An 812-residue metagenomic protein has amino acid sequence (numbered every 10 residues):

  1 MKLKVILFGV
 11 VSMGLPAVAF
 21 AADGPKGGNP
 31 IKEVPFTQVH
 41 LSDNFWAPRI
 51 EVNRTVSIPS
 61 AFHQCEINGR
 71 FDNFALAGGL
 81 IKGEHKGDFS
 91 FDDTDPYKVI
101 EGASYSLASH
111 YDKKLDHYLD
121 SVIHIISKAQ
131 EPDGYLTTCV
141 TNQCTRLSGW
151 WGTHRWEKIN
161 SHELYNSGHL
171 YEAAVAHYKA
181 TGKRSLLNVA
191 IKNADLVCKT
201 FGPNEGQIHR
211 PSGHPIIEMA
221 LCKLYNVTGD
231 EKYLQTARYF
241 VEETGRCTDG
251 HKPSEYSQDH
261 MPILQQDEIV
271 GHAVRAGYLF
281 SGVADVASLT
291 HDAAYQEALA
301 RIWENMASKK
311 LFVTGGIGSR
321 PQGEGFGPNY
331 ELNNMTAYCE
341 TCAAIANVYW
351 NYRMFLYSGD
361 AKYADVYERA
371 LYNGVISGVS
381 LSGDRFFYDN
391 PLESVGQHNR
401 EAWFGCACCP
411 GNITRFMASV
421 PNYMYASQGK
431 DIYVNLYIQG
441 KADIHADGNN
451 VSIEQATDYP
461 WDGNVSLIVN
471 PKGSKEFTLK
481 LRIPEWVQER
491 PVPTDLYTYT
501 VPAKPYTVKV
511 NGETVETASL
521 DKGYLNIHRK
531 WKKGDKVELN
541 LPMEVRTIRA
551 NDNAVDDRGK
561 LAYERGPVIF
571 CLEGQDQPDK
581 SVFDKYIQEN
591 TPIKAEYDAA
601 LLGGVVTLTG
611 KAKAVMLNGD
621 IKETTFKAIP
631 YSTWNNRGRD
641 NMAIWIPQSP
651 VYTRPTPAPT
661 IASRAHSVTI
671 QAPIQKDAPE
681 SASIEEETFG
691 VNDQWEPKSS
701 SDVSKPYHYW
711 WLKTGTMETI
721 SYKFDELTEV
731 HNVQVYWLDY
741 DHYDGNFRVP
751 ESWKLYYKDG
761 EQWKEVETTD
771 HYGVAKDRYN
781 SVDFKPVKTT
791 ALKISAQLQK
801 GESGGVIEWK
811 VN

Functional and structural regions predicted by a protein language model:
M1-D23: Bacterial Sec-dependent N-terminal signal peptides
D23-K113, H117, S148-A180, P215-K232 (+4 more regions): Aromatic (Trp/Tyr) and acidic
N142-S161, L187, K192-S212: Asp-box/WD-like beta-propeller blade repeats and closely related beta-sheet repeat scaffolds
Y165, V492-T500, P505-V510, Y743-G760: Short, surface-exposed beta-strand/strand-loop-strand elements in extracellular ectodomains
A237, L299, D365-N373, G378-I468 (+7 more regions): C-terminal beta-rich recognition modules with glycine/proline-rich loops and embedded aromatic residues
T457, V469-G473, I483-E485, R529 (+4 more regions): Non-cytosolic beta-sheet module surface loops
S701-N812: Aromatic, loop-rich ligand-recognition surfaces of beta-strand-rich domains
